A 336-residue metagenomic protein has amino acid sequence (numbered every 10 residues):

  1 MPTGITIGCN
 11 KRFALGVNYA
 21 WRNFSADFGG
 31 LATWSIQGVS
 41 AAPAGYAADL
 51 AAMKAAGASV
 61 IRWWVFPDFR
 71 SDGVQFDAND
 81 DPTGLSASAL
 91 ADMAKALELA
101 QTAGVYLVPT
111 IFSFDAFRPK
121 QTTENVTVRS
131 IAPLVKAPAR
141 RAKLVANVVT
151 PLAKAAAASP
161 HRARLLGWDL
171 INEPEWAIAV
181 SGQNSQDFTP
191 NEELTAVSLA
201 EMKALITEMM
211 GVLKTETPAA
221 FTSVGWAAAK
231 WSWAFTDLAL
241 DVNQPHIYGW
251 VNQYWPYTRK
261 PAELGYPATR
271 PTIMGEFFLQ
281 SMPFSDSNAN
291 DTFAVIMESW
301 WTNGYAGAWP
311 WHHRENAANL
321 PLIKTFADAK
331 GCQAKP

Functional and structural regions predicted by a protein language model:
M1-T6, C332-P336: Low-complexity, Pro/Thr/Ser/Gly/Ala-rich linker/spacer regions in secreted, extracellular modular proteins
G4-L240, H246-G249, S281-N288, E298 (+2 more regions): Active-site mouth of glycoside hydrolases
Y46, I206, Y257-T258, F293: Amphipathic coiled-coil/heptad-repeat helices and related helical stalk/stem segments that mediate oligomerization
V108-F117, P261-F277, A318-A327: Short secondary-structure transition/capping segments
V135-A142, F326-P336: Short, basic, helix/turn surface patches
D241-Y257, L279, Q333-P336: Glycan-recognition surfaces
T258-I273, F277-G304: Surface-exposed substrate-engagement region within the catalytic domains of secreted or surface-exposed extracellular
W301-A334: Aromatic/acidic polysaccharide-binding cleft in carbohydrate-active enzymes
